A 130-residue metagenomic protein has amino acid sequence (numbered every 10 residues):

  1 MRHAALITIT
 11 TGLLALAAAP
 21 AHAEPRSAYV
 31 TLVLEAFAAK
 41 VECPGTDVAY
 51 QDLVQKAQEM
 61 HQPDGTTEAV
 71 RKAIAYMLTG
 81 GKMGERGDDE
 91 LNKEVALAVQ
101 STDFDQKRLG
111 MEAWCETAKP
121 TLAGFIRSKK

Functional and structural regions predicted by a protein language model:
M1-A4: Positively charged n-region of N-terminal signal peptides that target proteins for export
I7-L16: Bacterial N-terminal signal peptides
A18-A23: Sec/Tat signal peptide C-region and signal peptidase I cleavage site
R26-V30, P44-V48, D105, L109: Soluble non-cytosolic domains of exported or imported proteins
Y29-L32, W114: Residue-level detector of well-ordered alpha-helical segments, enriched for hydrophobic/aromatic packing positions
L32-K56: N-terminal targeting signals for Sec/Tat export/insertion, comprising classic cleavable signal peptides
Q55-K130: Compact alpha-helical subdomains of small soluble proteins
